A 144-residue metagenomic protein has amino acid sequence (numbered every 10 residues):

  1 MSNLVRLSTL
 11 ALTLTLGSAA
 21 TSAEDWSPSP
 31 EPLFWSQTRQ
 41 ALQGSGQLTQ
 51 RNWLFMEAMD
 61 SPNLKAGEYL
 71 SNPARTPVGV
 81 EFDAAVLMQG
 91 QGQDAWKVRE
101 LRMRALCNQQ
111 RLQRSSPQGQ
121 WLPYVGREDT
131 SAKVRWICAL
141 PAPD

Functional and structural regions predicted by a protein language model:
M1-S8: Bacterial N-terminal signal peptides that target proteins for export
S8-G17: Bacterial N-terminal signal peptides
S22-D144: N-terminal secretory-pathway/extracellular module detecting exported/lumenal segments and adjacent signal-anchor/first
